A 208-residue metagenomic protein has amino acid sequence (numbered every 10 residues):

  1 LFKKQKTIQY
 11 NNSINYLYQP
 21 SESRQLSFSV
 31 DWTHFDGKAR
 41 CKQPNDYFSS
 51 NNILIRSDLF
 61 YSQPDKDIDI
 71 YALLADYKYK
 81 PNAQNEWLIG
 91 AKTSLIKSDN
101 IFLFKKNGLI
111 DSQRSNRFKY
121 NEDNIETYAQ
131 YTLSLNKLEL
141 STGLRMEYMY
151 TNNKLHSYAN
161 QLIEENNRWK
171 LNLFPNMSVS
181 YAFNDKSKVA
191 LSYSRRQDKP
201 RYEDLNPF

Functional and structural regions predicted by a protein language model:
L1, S21, N176-S178, R201-N206: General structural signal for secondary-structure boundaries
F2-H156: Face-selective signature of the C-terminal outer-membrane beta-barrel domain
K3, K66, N116-E122, R168 (+2 more regions): Outer-membrane beta-barrel signature, preferentially recognizing the C-terminal barrel domain of Gram-negative
D99, Y150-L155, D185-F208: Surface-exposed extracellular loop regions of Gram-negative outer-membrane beta-barrel proteins, predominantly
S157-E165: Short helix/strand-bridging catalytic loops that position acidic/His residues to coordinate divalent metals and engage
